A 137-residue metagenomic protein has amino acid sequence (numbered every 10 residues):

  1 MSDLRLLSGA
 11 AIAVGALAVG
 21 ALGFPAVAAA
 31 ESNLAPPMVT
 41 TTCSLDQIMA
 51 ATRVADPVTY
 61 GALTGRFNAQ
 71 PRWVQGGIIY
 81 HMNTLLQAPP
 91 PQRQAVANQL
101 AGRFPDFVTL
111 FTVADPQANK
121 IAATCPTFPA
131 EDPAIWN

Functional and structural regions predicted by a protein language model:
M1-E31: Secretory targeting and sorting signals
L7, A13-G15, Q70, H81 (+1 more regions): Sparse, context-dependent recognition of short Cys/His-centered cofactor- or disulfide-binding micro-motifs
S8, S44-Q47, W73-V74, P89 (+1 more regions): Aromatic-enriched hydrophobic runs in primary sequence
V19, F24-W73: Immediate post-signal-peptide N-terminus of mature secreted/exported proteins
Q75-N137: Extracytosolic low-complexity repeat regions of secreted or lipid-anchored proteins
